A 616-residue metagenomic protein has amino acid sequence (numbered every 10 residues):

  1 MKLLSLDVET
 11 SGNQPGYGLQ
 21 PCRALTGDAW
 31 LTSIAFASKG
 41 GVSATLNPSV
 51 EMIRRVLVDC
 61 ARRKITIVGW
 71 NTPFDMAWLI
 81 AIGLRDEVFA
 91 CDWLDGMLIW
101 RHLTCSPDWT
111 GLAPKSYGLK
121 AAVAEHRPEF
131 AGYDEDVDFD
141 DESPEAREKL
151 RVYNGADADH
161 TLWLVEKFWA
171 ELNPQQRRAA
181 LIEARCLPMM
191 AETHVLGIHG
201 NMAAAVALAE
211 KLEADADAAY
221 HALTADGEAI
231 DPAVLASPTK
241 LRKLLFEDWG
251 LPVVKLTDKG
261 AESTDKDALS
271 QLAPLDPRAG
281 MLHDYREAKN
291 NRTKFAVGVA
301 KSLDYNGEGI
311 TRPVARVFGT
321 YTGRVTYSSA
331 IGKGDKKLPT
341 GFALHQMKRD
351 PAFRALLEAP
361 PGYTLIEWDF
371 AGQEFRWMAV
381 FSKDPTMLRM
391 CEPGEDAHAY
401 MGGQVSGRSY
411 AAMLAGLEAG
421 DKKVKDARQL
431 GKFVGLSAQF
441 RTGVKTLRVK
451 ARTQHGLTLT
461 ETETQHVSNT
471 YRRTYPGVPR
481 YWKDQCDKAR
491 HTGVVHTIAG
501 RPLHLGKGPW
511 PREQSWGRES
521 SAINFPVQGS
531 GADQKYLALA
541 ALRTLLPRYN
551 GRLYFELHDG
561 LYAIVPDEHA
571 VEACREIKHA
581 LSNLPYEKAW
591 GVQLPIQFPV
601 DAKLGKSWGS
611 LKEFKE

Functional and structural regions predicted by a protein language model:
M1-Q20, A24-S38, T110, P114 (+10 more regions): Conserved "right-hand" nucleotidyltransferase catalytic core of DNA-directed polymerases
L19-S38, E367, E374-R408, A412 (+1 more regions): Metal-dependent catalytic core segments for phosphate chemistry
G27-T32, F36-L172, D265, H398-L417: Active-site-proximal helix-loop-helix substrate-binding element of RNase H-like nuclease domains
A35-A37, D75-I82, H102, D533-L546 (+1 more regions): Metal-dependent nuclease catalytic cores in nucleic-acid-processing enzymes, especially RNase H-like/related
M97-D108, A236, R242-F246, R472-P476 (+1 more regions): Short, conserved secondary-structure transition motifs
V195, P252, T311-P313, V317 (+4 more regions): Conserved catalytic core of nucleic-acid polymerases
H455-L457, H579-W590: A common structural junction motif
Y562-P566: Short hydrophobic/aromatic beta-strand micro-patches that form the beta-sheet surface supporting nucleotide- or nucleic
